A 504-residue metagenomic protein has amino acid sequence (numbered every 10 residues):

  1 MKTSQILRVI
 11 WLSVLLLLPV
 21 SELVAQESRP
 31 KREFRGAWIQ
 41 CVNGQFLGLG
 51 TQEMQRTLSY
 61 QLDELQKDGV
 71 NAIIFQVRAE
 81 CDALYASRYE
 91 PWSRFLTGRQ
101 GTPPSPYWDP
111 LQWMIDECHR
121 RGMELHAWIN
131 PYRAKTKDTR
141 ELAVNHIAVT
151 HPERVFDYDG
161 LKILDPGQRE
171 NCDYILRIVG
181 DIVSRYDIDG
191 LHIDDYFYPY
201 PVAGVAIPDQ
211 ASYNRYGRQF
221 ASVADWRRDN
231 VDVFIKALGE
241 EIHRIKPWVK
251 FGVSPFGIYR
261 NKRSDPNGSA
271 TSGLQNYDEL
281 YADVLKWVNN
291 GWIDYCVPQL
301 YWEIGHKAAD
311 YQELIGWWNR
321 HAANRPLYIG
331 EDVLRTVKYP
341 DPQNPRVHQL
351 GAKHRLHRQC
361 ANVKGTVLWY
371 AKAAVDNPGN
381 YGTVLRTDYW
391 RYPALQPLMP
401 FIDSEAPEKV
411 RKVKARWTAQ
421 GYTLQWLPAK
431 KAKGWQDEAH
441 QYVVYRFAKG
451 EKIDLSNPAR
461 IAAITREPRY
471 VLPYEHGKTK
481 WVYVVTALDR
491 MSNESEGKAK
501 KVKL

Functional and structural regions predicted by a protein language model:
R32, Q40, G44-R56, A127 (+2 more regions): Active-site-adjacent "subsite" loops/lids of carbohydrate-active enzymes
R56-A83, R185-D189, K286, W292: Catalytic domains of carbohydrate-active enzymes, especially glycoside hydrolases
A83-G98, R133-D159, D195-R218, K262-L274: Aromatic- and acidic-residue-enriched segments that line the glycan-binding/catalytic groove of carbohydrate-active
E170-I178, S184-I193, F197-L300, G305-N324 (+1 more regions): Active-site neighborhood of glycoside hydrolase catalytic domains
Y281-K307, A323-I402: Substrate-binding cleft of secreted/luminal carbohydrate-active enzymes
N380-Q436, S492-L504: Pro/Thr/Ser/Gly-rich low-complexity, intrinsically disordered linker/stalk tracts
A429-S456: Solvent-exposed loop/turn segments flanking beta-strands in beta-repeat/beta-sandwich domains
L472-S495: Beta-strand-rich modules
